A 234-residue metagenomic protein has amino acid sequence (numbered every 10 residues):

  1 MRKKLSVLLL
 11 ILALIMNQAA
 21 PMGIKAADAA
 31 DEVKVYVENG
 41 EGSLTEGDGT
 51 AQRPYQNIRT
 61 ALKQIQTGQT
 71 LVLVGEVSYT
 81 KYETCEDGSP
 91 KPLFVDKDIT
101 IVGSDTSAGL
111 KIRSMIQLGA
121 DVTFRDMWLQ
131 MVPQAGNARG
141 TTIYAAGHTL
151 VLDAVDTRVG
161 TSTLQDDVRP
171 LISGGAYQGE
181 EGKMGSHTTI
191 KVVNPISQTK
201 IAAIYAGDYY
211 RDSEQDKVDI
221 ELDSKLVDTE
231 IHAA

Functional and structural regions predicted by a protein language model:
R2-I11, P21: Sec-dependent signal peptide recognition, specifically the positively charged N-region followed immediately by
L10-A13, R59: Non-catalytic nucleic-acid-binding interfaces of large nucleic-acid enzymes and RNP effectors
I15-K25: C-terminal segment of classical bacterial N-terminal signal peptides
G23-T60, V77: Right-handed parallel beta-helix/beta-solenoid
A30-K34, A108-L110, I143: Short domain-boundary/entry signatures in modular proteins, especially in secreted/extracellular architectures
K63-Q64: Surface-exposed acidic, glycine-flexible loop patches that form ligand/cofactor-binding and adhesion interfaces
T67, P92-S104, I116-A203, D208-A234: Surface-exposed loop/turn motifs in large extracellular/passenger domains
G68-T100, D105-M115: N-terminal extracellular ligand-recognition/capping segment immediately after the signal peptide
